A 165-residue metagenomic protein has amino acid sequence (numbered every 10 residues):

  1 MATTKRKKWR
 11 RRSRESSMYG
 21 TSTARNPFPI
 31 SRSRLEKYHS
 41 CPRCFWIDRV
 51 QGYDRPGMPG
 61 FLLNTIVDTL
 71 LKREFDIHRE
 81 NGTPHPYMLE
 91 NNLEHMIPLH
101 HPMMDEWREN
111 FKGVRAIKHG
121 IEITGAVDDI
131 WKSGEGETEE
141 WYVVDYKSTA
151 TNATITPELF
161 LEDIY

Functional and structural regions predicted by a protein language model:
M1, H78-P98, Y142, S148-I155: Short N-terminal secondary-structure initiator segments
M1-T21: Intrinsically disordered, low-complexity N-terminal extensions of nucleic-acid-metabolism proteins
A2, A24-N91, T124: Nuclease catalytic cores
R14-S17, A24, Y53-D54, R108-E109: Generic signal for short, ordered secondary-structure residues within or immediately flanking folded domains
Y19-P29, E137-E139, E158: Extreme N-terminus of proteins, especially the signal/transit-peptide cleavage junction and the first residues
G20, P59-G60, V114-R115: Residue-level detector of alpha-helix boundaries and kinks
P84-H119: A short acidic/basic microdomain associated with nuclease active sites
W107-Y165: Mg2+/Mn2+-dependent nuclease catalytic core
